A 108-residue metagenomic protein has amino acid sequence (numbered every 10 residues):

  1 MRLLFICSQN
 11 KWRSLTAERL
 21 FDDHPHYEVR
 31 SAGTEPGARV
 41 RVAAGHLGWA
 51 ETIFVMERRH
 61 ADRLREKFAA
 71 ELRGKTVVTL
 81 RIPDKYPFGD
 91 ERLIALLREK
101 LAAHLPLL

Functional and structural regions predicted by a protein language model:
M1-L108: Short polar/charged helix/loop
